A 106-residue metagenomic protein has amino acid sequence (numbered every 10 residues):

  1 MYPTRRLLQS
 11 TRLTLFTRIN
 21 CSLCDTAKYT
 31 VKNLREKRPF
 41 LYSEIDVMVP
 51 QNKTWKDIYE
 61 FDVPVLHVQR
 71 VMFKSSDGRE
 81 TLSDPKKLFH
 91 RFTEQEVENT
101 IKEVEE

Functional and structural regions predicted by a protein language model:
P3-R38: Local sequence-structure signature of Cys/Sec-based thiol-disulfide redox active-site neighborhoods
F16, Q51, K86-F89: Pocket-edge positions in alpha/beta enzyme catalytic cores
P39-K53: Thiol-based oxidoreductase modules, predominantly thioredoxin-like and allied folds used for disulfide exchange
W55-I58: Short glycine-biased active-site loop of nucleotidyltransferases that positions the nucleotide triphosphate and helps
E60-Q69: Structural micro-motif
V68-E106: Non-catalytic, surface beta->alpha helical segment in thiol-disulfide oxidoreductase systems
